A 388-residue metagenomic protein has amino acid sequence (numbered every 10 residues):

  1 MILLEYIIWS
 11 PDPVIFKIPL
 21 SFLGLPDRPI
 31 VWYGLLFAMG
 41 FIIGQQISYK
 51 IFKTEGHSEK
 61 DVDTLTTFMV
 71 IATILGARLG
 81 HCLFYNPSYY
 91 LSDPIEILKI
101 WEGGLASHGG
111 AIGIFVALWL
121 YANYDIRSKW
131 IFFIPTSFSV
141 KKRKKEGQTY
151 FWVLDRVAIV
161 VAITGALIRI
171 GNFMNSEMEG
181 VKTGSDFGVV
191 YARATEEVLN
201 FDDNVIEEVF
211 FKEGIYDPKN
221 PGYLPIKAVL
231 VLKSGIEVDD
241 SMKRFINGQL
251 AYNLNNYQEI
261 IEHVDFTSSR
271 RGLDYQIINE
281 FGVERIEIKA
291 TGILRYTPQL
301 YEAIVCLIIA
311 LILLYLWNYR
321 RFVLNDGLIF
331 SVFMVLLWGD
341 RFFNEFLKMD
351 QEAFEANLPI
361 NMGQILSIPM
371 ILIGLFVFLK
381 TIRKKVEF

Functional and structural regions predicted by a protein language model:
M1-F388: Hydrophobic, membrane-interfacing alpha helices
